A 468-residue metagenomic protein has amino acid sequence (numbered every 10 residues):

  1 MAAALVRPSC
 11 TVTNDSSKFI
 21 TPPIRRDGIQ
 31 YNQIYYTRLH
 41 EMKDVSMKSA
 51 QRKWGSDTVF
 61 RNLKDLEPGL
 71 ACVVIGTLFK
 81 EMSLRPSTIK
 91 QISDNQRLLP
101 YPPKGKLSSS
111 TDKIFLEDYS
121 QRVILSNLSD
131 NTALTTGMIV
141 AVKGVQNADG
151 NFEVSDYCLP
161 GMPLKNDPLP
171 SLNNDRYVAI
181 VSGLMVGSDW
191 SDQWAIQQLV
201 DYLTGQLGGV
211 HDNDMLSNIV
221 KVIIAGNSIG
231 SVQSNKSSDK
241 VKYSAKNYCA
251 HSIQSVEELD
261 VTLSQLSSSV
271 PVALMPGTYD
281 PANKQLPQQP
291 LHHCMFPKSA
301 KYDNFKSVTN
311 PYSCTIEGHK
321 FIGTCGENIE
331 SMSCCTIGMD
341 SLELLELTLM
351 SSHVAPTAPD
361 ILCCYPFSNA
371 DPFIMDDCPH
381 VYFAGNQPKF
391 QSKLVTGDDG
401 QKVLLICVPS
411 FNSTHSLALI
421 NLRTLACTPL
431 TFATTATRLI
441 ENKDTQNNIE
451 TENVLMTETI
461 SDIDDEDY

Functional and structural regions predicted by a protein language model:
M1-Y468: Extended recognition/assembly regions associated with phosphoester-bond processing machinery
